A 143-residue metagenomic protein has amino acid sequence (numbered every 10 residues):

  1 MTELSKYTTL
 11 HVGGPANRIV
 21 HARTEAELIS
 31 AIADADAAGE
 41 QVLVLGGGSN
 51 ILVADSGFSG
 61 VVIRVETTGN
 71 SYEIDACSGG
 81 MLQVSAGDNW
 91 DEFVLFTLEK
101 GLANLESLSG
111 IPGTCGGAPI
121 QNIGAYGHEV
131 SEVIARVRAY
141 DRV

Functional and structural regions predicted by a protein language model:
M1-V133, V137-R142: Anion-binding (especially nucleotide phosphate/pyrophosphate-binding) glycine-rich loop and adjoining beta-alpha core
